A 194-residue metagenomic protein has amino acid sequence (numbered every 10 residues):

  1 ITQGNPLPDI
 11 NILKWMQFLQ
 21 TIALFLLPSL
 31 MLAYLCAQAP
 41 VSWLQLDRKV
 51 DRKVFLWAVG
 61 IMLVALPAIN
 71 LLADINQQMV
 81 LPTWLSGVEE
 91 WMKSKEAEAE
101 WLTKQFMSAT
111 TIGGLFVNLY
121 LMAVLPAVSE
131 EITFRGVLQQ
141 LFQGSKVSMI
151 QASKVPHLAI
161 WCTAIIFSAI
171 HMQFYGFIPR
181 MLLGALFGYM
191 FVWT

Functional and structural regions predicted by a protein language model:
I1-P126: Specific transmembrane helices
A68, M107-T194: Transmembrane helix-loop-helix hairpins at the membrane interface of multi-pass integral membrane proteins
